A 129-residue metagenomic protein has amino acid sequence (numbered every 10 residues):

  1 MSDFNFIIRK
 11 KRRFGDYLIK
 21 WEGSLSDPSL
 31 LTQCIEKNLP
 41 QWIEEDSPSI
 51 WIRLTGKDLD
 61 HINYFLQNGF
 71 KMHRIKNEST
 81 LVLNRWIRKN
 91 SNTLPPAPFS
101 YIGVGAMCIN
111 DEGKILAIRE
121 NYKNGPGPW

Functional and structural regions predicted by a protein language model:
M1-E36, P40: Conserved donor-binding loop and adjoining core beta-sheet/short helix segment in diverse acyl/aminoacyl transferases
G23, G56, I87-K89: Non-catalytic surface loops within mature trypsin-like serine protease
E36-L39, S47-P48, L81: Gly/Pro/Ser/Thr-rich low-complexity, intrinsically disordered segments predominantly at protein N-termini
I43-L54: Conserved GNAT acetyl-CoA-binding A-motif
I52-D60, N121: Conserved beta-strand-loop-alpha-helix junction that forms the acyl-donor binding cleft
Y64-G105: Acidic, metal-coordinating catalytic segment for phosphate/diphosphate chemistry, firing primarily on the Nudix
D111-W129: Conserved Nudix-box catalytic region and its N-terminal flanking loop in Nudix hydrolases and closely related
